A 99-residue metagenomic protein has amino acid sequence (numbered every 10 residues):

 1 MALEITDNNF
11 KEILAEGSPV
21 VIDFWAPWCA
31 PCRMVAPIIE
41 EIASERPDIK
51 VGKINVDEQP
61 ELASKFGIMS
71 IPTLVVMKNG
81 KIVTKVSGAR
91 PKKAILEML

Functional and structural regions predicted by a protein language model:
M1, T6, W25, K50-G52: Conserved Rossmann-like nucleotide-binding pocket used by diverse enzymes that bind dinucleotide cofactors
A2-P19, P60: A short beta-strand-turn-helix
G17-P19, M34-I54: Conserved helix-turn-beta segment immediately C-terminal to the redox Cys motif in thioredoxin-like folds
G17-S18, W25-W28, S70: Short pre-active-site segment immediately N-terminal to redox-active cysteine/selenocysteine motifs in thiol-based
F24-I38: Conserved redox-active cysteine motifs that mediate thiol-disulfide chemistry, especially di-cysteine Cys-X(1-2)-Cys
P60, F66-V75, K93: Structural micro-motif
V75-L99: Non-catalytic, surface beta->alpha helical segment in thiol-disulfide oxidoreductase systems
